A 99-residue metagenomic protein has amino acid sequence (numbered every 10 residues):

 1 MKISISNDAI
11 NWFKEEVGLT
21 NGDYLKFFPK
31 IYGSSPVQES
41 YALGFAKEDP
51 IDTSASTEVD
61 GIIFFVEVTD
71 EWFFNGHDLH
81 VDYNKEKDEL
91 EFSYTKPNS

Functional and structural regions predicted by a protein language model:
M1-G22: Long, hydrophobic N-terminal alpha-helical segment
K2-I3, I31, I63, N84: Alpha-helical interaction segments
K2-S4, I10, Q38, A46-D52 (+1 more regions): A domain-level signal for the structural core that forms small-molecule/cofactor-binding pockets and catalytic centers
I3, L25, L79: A broad, low-specificity signal marking well-ordered, structured residues that form hydrophobic/aromatic
I5, L43-K47, F74-G76: Generic structural "secondary-structure junction" signal
L19-T20, G33-Q38, V68-D78: Short, charged helix-to-loop "capping" segments that act as catalytic/coupling loops
N21-A55: Short, structured protein-protein interaction patches enriched in aromatics and acidic/basic residues, typified by
I51-S99: Acidic and generally charged, gly/proline-rich low-complexity regions
